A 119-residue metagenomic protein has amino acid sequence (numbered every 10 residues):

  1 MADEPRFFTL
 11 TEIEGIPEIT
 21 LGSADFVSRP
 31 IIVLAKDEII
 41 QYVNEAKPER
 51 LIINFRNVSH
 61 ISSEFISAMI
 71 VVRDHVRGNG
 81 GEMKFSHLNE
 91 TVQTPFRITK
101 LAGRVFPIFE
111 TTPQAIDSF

Functional and structural regions predicted by a protein language model:
A2-D37: STAS-typified acidic loop motif
G15, E90, P113: Residues that form or immediately flank small-molecule/cofactor binding pockets and catalytic motifs
D25-F106: Amphipathic alpha-helical interaction surfaces in cytosolic regulatory modules
R104-A115: Short acidic-hydrophobic, aromatic-tinged amphipathic segments that line or gate anion-handling sites
